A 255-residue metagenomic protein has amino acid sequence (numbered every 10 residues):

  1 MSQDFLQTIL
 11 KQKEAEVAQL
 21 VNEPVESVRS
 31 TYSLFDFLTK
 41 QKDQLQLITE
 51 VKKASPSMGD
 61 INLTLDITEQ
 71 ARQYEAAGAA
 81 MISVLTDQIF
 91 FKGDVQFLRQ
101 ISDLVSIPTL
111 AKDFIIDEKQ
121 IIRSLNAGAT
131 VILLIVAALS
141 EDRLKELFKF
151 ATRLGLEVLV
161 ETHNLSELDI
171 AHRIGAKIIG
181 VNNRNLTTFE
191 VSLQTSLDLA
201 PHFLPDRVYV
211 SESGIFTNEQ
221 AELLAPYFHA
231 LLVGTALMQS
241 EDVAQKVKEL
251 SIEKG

Functional and structural regions predicted by a protein language model:
M1-N62: An N-cap/entry alpha-helix motif that binds or orients negatively charged groups
I9, T49, Y74, I82 (+5 more regions): Conserved, mostly hydrophobic/aromatic
Q12, E50-A54, D87, F114 (+5 more regions): Active-site beta-loop-alpha junctions enriched in small/polar residues
Q46, G59-P108, K112-L159, L165-I170 (+1 more regions): N-terminal active-site wall of soluble small-molecule enzyme domains
I116-G128, N164-I174, S211-V233, V247: Catalytic cores of alpha/beta
N126-R143, G180-T188, F228-V247: Glycine-rich phosphate-binding active-site loops on the catalytic face of alpha/beta enzymes
I178-T187, S192-A225: Catalytic-face loop-and-helix region of soluble metabolic enzyme cores
S196-F203, Q239-G255: C-terminal helical cap(s) of enzyme catalytic domains, especially alpha/beta-barrels
